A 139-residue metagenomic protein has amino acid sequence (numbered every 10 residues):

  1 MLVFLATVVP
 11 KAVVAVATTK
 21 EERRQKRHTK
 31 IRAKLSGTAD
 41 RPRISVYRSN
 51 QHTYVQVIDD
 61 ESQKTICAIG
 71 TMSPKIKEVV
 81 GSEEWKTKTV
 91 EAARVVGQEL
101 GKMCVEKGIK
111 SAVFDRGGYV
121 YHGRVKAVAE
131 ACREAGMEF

Functional and structural regions predicted by a protein language model:
M1-A15: N-terminal mitochondrial targeting presequence
K11-F139: Ribosome large-subunit tunnel/peptidyl-transferase-proximal elements
